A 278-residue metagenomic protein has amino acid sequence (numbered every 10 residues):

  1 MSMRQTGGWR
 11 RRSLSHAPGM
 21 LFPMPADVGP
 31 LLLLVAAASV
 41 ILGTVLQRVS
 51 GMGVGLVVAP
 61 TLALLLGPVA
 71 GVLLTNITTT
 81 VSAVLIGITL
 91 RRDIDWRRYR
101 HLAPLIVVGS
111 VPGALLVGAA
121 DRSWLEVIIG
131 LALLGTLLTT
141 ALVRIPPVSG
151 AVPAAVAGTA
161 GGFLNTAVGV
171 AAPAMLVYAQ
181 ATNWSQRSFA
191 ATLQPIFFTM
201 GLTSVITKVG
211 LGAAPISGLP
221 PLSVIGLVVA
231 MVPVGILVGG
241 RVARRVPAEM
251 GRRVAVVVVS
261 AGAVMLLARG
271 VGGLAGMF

Functional and structural regions predicted by a protein language model:
S2-R4, R10-S13: Low-acidity, Ser/Thr- and Arg-rich intrinsically disordered low-complexity segments
L21-A26, L115-S123, V209-P221, V271-F278: Membrane-interface helix termini and inter-helical loops of multi-pass transporters
L32-R100, G158, G162-N165, V170-G240: Small-residue-rich hydrophobic segments that form or flank transmembrane alpha-helices in multi-pass membrane proteins
G43, I86-G87, G113, V117 (+5 more regions): Structural signal for membrane-spanning alpha-helices in multi-pass inner-membrane proteins, emphasizing helix cores
V69-A141: Membrane helix-loop-helix hairpins that form the core translocation module of multi-pass transporters
G71, V117, R122, E126 (+3 more regions): Hydrophobic alpha-helical transmembrane segments in multi-pass integral membrane proteins
I88-A103, V117-V127, P147-G150, A214-L222 (+1 more regions): Interfacial helix-loop-helix linkers and transmembrane-helix boundary segments in multi-pass membrane proteins
V107-A114, R122-L142, V224-G240, A248-L274: Selective transmembrane alpha-helices of multi-pass membrane proteins
